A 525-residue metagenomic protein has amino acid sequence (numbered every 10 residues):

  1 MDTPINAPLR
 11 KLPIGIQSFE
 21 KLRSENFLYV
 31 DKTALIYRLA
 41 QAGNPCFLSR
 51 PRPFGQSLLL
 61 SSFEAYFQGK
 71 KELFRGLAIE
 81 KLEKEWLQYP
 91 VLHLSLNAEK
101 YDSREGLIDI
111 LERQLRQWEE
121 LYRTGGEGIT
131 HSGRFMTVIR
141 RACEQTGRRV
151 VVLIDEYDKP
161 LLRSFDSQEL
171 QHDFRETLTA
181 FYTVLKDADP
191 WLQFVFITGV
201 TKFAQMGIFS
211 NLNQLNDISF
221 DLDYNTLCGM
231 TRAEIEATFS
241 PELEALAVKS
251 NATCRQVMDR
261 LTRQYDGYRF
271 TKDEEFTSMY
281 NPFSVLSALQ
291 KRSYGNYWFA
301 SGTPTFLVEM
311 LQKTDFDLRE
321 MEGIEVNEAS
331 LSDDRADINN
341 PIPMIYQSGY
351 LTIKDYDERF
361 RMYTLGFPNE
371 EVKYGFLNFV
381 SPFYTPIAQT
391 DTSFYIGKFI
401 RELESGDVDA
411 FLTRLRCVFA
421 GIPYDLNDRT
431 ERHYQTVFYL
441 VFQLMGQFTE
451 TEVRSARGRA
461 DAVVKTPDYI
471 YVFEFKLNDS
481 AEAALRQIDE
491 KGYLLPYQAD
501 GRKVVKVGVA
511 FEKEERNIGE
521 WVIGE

Functional and structural regions predicted by a protein language model:
M1-T430, M445: Phosphate-binding site recognition
V151, Y469-Y471, V505: Structural motif
Q171-E176, L477-L494: Mg2+/Mn2+-dependent nuclease catalytic core
F181-A188, P343-L351, Y439-Q443, Q487-V507: Metal-dependent nuclease catalytic cores in nucleic-acid-processing enzymes, especially RNase H-like/related
F438, A460-L477, K491: Conserved catalytic cores of phosphodiester-cleaving nucleases, focusing on short active-site segments
V441-S455: A short acidic/basic microdomain associated with nuclease active sites
P496, R502-E525: Domain-level recognition of nuclease-like catalytic cores that cleave nucleotide substrates
